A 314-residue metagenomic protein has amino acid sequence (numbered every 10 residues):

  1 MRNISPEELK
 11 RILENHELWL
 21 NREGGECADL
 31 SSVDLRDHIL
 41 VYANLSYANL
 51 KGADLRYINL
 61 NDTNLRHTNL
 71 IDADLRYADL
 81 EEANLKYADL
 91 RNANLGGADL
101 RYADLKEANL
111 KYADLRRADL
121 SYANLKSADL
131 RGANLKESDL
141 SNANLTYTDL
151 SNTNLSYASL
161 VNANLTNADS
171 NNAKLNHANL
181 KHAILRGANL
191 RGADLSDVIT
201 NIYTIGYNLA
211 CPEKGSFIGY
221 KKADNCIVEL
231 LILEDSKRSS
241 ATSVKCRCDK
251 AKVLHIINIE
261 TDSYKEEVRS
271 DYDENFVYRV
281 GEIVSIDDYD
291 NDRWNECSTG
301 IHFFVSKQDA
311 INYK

Functional and structural regions predicted by a protein language model:
M1-E82, K86-Y87, R91-N92, G96-Y102 (+8 more regions): Intrinsic low-complexity/IDR segments
